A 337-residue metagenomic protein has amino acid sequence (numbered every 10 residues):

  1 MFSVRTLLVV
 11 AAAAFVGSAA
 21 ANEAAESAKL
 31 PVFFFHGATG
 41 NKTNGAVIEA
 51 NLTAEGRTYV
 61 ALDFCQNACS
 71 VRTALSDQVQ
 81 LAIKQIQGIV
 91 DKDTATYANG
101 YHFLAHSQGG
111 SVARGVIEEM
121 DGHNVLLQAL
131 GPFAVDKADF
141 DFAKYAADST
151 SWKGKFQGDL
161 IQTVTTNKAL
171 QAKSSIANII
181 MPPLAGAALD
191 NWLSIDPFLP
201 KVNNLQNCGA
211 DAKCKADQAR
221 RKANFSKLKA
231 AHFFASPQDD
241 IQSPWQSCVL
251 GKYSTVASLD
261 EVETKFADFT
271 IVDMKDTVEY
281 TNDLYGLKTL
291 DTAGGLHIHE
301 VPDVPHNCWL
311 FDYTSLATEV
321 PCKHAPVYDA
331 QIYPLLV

Functional and structural regions predicted by a protein language model:
F2, A11-L30: N-terminal signal peptide
N22-A25, G88-Y97, A216-F225, T289: Surface-exposed acidic, glycine-flexible loop patches that form ligand/cofactor-binding and adhesion interfaces
A25-C65: Short, surface-exposed "cap/lid" segments of acyl-processing enzymes
H36, V79-D190: Serine-dependent carboxylesterase/thioesterase catalytic core of lipase-like alpha/beta-hydrolase/SGNH enzymes
G37-G40, Q66-C69, Q108-S111, P132-D136 (+2 more regions): Solvent-exposed loop/turn segments at secondary-structure junctions within structured extracellular/periplasmic domains
A68-Q80: Catalytic nucleophile-loop/oxyanion-hole region of alpha/beta-hydrolase and closely related hydrolase-like folds
A169-P244: Serine-hydrolase catalytic core
Q218-V337: C-terminal catalytic-base region of ester-bond hydrolases, centering on the histidine of the charge-relay
